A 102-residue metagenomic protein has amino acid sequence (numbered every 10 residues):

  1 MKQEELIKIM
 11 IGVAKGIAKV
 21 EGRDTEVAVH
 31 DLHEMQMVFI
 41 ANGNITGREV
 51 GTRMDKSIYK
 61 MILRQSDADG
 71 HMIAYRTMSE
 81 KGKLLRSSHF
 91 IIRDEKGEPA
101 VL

Functional and structural regions predicted by a protein language model:
I7-K15: Short amphipathic alpha-helical segments
A14-I73, E80: Structured interaction and signal-relay segments at domain junctions
Q65-L102: Sensory/regulatory domains in signal-transduction proteins
